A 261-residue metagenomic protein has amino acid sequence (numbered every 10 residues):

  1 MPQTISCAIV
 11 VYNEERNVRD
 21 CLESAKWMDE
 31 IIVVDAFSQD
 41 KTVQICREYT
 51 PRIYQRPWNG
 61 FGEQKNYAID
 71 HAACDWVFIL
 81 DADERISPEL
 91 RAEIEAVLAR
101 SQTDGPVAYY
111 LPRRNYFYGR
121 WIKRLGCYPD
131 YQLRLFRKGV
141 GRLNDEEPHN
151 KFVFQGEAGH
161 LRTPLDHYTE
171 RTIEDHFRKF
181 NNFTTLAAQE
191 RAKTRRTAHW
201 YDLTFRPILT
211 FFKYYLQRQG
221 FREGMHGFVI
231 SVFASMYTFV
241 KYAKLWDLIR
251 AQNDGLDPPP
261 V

Functional and structural regions predicted by a protein language model:
T4-S6: Cell-envelope/extracellular polymer assembly enzymes that use nucleotide-activated donors
I9-W27: Short, well-formed alpha-helical segments that are part of the catalytic scaffolds of diverse glycosyltransferases
R19, D40-Y49, E89-L90: Acidic helix N-cap motif at the loop->helix transition within catalytic regions of sugar-transfer enzymes
S24, D35-Q44, D81: A conserved acidic beta->alpha catalytic loop
V43-H71, R100: Conserved donor nucleotide-binding strand/loop of the catalytic core
E63-D70, W76, L80, S87-Q252 (+1 more regions): Catalytic-site signature of metal-activated, phosphate-bearing donor transferases, centered on the GT-A/GT-A-like
